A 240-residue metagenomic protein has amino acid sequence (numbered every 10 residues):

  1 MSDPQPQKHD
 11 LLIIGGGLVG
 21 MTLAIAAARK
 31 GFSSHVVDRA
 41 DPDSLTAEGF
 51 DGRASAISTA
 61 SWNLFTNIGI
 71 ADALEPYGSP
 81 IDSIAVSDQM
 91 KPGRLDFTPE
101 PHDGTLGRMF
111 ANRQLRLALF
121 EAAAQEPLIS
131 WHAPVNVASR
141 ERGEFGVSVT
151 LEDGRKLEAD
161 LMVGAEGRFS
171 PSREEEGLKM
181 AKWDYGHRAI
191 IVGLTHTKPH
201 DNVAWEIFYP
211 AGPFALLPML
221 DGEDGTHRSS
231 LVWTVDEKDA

Functional and structural regions predicted by a protein language model:
M1-K8: A short, basic/flexible loop-to-alpha-helix module at the beginning of a structural domain
D10-V36: N-terminal Rossmann-like FAD-binding beta1-loop-alpha1 element of flavoenzymes
V19, P42, F169: Conserved Rossmann-like nucleotide-cofactor binding loop
A26, A118, A122, G193: Rossmann-fold NAD(P)-dependent oxidoreductase module
A28-D51: Glycine-rich FAD pyrophosphate-binding loop
G49-D88: N-terminal FAD cofactor-binding segment of flavoenzymes
N67, Y77-E175, W183-R188: Conserved N-terminal helical subregion
S148, L161-A240: Conserved FAD-binding catalytic core of PHBH/FMO-like flavoproteins
